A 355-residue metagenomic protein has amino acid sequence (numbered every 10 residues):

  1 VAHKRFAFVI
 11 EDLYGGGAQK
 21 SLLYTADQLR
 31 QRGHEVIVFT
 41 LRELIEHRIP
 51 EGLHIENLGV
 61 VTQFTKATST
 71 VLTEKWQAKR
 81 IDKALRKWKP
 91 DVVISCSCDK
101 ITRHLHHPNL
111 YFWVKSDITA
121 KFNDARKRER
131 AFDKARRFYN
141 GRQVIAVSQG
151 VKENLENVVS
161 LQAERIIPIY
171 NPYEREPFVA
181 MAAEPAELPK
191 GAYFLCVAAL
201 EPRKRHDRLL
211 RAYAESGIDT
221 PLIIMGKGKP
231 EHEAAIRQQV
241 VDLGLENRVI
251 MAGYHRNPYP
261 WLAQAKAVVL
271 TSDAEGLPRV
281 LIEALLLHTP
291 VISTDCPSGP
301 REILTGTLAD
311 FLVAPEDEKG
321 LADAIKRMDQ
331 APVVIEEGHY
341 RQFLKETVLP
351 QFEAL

Functional and structural regions predicted by a protein language model:
F8-G16, K20, Q28-T68, P230: N-terminal strand-loop element at the rim of the active site of nucleotide-sugar-dependent glycosyltransferases
Q19-Y24, C196-E215, A234-A235: A conserved mid-protein helix/loop that constitutes part of the nucleotide-sugar donor-binding site
Q77, I94-K100, V114: Short His-centered aromatic/hydrophobic patch
K79-K83, R126-V144: Membrane-proximal helix-turn-helix segments that form the acceptor-binding/catalytic region of lipid-linked
H104, G141-I166, Y173-R175: A short, active-site helix/loop in glycosyltransferases that binds the activated sugar's phosphate group
Y254, D273: Aromatic "clamp/platform" in nucleotide-sugar-dependent glycosyltransferases that forms part of the donor/acceptor
T305-G306, D310-E318, I325-P332: Conserved acidic donor-binding segment of nucleotide-sugar-dependent glycosyltransferases
Q330-L355: A charged, aromatic-enriched C-terminal amphipathic alpha-helix characteristic of glycosyltransferases across folds
